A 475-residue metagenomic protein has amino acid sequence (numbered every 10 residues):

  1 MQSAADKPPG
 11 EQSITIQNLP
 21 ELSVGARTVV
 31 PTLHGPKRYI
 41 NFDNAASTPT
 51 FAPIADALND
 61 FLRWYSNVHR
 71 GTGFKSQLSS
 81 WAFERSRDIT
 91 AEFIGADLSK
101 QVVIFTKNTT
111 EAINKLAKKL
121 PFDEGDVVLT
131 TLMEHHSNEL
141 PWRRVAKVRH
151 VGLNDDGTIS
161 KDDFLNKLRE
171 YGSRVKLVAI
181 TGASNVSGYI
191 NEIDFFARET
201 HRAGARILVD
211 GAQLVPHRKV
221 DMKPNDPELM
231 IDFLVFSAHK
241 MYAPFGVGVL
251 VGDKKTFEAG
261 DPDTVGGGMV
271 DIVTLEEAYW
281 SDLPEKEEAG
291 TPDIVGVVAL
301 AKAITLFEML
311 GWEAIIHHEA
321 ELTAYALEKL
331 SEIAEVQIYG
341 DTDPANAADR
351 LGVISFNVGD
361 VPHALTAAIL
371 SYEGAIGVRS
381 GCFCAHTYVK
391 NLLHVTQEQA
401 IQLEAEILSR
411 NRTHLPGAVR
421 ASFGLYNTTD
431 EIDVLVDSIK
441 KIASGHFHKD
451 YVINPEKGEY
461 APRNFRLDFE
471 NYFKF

Functional and structural regions predicted by a protein language model:
M1-F475: Pyridoxal 5′-phosphate
